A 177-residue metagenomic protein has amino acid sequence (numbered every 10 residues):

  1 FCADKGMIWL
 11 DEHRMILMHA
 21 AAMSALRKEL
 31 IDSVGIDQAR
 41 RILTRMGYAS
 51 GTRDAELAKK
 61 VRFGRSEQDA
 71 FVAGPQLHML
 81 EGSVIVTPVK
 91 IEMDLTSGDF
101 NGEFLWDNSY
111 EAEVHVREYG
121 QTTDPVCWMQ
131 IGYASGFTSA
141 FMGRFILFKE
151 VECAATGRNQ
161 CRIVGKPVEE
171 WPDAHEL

Functional and structural regions predicted by a protein language model:
F1-M129, R144-L177: N-terminal accessory segment detector
F141: Conserved glycine-/histidine-rich ATP-lid loop and adjacent helix of the Bergerat-fold HATPase_c
